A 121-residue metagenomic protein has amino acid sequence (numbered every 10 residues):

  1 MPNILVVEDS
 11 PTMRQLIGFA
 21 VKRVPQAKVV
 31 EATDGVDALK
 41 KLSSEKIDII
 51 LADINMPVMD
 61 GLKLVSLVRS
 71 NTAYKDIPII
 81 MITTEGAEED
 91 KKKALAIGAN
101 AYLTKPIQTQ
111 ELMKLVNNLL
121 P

Functional and structural regions predicted by a protein language model:
P11-V30: Two-component/phosphorelay signaling modules centered on CheY-like receiver
E31-I49: Acidic, metal-coordinating helix/loop segments flanking the phosphotransfer/catalytic sites of two-component signaling
A52-D53: Active-site T/S-Asp motif of two-component receiver
M56: Receiver (REC) domain active-site loop signature in two-component systems and cognate sites in sensor histidine kinases
I107-V116: C-terminal output helix
